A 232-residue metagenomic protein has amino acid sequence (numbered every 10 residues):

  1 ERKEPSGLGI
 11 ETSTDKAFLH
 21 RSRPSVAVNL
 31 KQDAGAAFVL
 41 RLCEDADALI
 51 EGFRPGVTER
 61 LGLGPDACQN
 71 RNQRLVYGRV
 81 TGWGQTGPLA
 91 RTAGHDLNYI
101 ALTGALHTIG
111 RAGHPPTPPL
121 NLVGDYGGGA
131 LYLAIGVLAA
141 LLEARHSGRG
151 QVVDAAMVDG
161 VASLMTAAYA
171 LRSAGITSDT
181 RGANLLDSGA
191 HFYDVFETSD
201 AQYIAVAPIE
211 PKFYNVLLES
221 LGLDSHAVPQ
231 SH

Functional and structural regions predicted by a protein language model:
E1-G136, A140-H146: N-terminal helix-loop segment corresponding to the beta1-alpha1 unit of nucleotide/adenylate-binding folds
K3, S173-R181: Short Pro/Gly-enriched beta-strand edge/turn motifs at strand-loop
D15-A17, V153, D194: Residue-level detector of beta-strand structural context in well-folded domains
P24, R149, D200-Y203: Short acidic/polar mixed-charge low-complexity motifs
E51, D154-V158, V206-A207: Active-site-adjacent beta-strand anchor residues
Q85, H114-G124, R145-V161, R181-S188 (+1 more regions): Conserved Rossmann-fold dehydrogenase catalytic segment
T103, G129-G150, S163-A174, V216-S225: Oxidoreductase and adenylate-handling cofactor-binding alpha/beta cores
H191-H232: Aromatic-enriched alpha-helical interface/lid elements that frame and gate functional surfaces
